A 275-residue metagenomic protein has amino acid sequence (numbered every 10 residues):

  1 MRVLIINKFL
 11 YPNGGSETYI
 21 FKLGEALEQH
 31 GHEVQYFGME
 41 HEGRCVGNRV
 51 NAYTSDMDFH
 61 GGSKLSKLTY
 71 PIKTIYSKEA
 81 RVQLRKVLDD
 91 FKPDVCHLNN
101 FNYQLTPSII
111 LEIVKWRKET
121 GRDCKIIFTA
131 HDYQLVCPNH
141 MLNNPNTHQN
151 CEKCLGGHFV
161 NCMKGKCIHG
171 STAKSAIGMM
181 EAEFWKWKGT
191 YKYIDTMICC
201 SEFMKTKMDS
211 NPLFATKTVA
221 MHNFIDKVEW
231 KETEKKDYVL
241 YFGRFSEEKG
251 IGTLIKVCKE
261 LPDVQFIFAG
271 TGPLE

Functional and structural regions predicted by a protein language model:
N7-N13, I20, G24-F91, G272: N-terminal strand-loop element at the rim of the active site of nucleotide-sugar-dependent glycosyltransferases
E40, F203, F224: Carbohydrate-associated surface elements
H41-G43, F242, Q265-E275: Glycosyltransferase donor-sugar binding loop
R85-L105, C124-T129: Short N-terminal targeting/anchoring amphipathic segment
I127, K192-E202: A short beta-strand/loop micro-motif in the catalytic core of glycosyltransferases that engages the nucleotide-sugar
Q134, N146-T196: Membrane-proximal helix-turn-helix segments that form the acceptor-binding/catalytic region of lipid-linked
I198, K227, K231-L261, I267: Conserved donor-binding/catalytic core segment of Leloir-type glycosyltransferases
D209-S210, A215-D237: Acidic anion/phosphate-binding donor-loop and adjacent secondary structure in glycosyltransferase catalytic cores
